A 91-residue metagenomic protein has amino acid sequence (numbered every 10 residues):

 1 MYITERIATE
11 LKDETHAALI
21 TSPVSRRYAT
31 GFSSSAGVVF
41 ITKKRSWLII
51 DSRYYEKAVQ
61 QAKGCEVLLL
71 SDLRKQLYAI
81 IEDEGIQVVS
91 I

Functional and structural regions predicted by a protein language model:
M1-I49, Y55, R74-V88: Terminal domain-start leader segments
E56-K63: Short loop/helix-cap segments at secondary-structure boundaries that form the rim of catalytic
C65-Q76: Short acidic-hydrophobic, aromatic-tinged amphipathic segments that line or gate anion-handling sites
I91: N-terminal glycine-rich "phosphate-gripper" loop used for MgATP/nucleotide binding and carboxylate activation
